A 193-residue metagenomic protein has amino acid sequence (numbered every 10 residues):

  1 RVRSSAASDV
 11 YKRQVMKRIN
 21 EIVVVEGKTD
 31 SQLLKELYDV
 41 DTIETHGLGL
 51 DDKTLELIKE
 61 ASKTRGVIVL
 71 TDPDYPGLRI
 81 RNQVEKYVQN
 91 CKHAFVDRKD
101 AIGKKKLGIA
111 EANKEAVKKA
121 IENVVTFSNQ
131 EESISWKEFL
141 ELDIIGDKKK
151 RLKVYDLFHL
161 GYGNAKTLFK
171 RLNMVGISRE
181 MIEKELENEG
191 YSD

Functional and structural regions predicted by a protein language model:
R1, R13, Q32, L57-I58: Short, flexible, glycine/charge-rich loop motifs used to bind or transfer phosphoryl groups or to couple energy/partner
R1-Q14, V69: Single conserved hydrophobic/aromatic residue that forms the stacking wall/gate of nucleotide- or nucleobase-binding
R3, V25-E26, H46, T71-D72: Small/polar loops that bind or transfer phosphate-bearing groups
R3-A6, R18-I19, K63: Residue-level preference for short coil/turn positions at secondary-structure junctions
A6, T29-D30, R79, K150: Short Gly/charged-rich anion-binding patches and loops
D9, E26, D30, D72-D74: Acidic active-site catalytic centers that drive phospho-/nucleotidyl reactions and related ester hydrolyses
V15-E26, S31-D39: Glycine-rich, flexible N-terminal cofactor/catalytic loop recognition
K17, E36-D41, L48, D52-D193: TOPRIM fold recognition
